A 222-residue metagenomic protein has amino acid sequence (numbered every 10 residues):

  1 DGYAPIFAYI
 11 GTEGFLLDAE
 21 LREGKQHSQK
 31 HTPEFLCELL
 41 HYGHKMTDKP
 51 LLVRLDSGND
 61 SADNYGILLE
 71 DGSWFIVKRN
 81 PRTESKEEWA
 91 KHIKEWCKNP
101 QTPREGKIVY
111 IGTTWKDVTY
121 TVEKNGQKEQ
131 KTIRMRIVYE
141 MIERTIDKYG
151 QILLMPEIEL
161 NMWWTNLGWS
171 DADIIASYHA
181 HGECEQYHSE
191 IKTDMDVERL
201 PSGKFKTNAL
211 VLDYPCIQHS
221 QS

Functional and structural regions predicted by a protein language model:
D1, G14, L51-D60, F75 (+3 more regions): Short, conserved catalytic/metal-binding motifs centered on acidic residues
D1-M46: Electropositive, glycine- and tryptophan-enriched low-complexity nucleic-acid-binding patches
G2-P5, E70-S85: Acidic, His- and aromatic-enriched active-site or binding-groove loops in soluble protein domains that engage sugars
K45, Y65-W74: Short, surface-exposed basic-aromatic patches at helix termini and helix-loop junctions that form
V53-S61, P81-E84, K206: Acidic, metal-coordinating catalytic cores used for nucleic-acid/nucleotide bond scission and strand-transfer chemistry
S61-I67, K86-A90: A short acidic (Asp/Glu
V77-Y187, T193: An anionic, glycine-rich sequence signature occurring as long contiguous blocks
D171-Y178, D194-L210: Short, solvent-exposed helix-loop connector elements
